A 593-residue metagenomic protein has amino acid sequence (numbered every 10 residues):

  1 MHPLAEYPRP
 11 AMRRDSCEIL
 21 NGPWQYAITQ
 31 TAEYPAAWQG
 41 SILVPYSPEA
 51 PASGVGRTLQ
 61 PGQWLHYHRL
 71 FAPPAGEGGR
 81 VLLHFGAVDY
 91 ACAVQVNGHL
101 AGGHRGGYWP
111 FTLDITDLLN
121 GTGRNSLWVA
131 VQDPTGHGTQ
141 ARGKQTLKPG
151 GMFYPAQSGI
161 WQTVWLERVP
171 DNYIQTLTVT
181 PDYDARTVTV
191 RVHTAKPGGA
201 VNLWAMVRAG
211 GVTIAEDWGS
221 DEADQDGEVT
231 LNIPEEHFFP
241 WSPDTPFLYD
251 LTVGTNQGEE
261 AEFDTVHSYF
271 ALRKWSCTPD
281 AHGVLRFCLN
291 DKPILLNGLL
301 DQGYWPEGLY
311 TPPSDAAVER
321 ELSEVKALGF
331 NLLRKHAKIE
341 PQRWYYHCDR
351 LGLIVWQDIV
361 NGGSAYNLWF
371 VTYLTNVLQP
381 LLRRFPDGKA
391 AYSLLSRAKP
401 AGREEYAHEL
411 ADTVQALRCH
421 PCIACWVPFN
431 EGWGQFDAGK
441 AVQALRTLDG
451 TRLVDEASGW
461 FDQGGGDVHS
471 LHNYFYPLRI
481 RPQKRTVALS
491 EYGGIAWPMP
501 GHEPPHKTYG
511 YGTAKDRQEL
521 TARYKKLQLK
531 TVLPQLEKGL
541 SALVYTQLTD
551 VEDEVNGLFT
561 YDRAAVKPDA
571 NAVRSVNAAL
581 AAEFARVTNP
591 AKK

Functional and structural regions predicted by a protein language model:
M1-S53, A130, P134-T139, I160 (+4 more regions): Accessory carbohydrate-binding/adhesion or oligomerization-edge regions at the termini of glycan-active proteins
E6, P10-A11, Q25-T29, R57-I174 (+5 more regions): Accessory beta-strand-rich segments of carbohydrate-active enzymes
V94-V96, R186-D221, V229: Beta-strand-rich binding/interaction modules
L113-L118, T230-P246, L529: Signal that preferentially marks extracellular ectodomain short beta-strand elements of beta-sandwich modules
S126-V129, T245-Q257: Short, aromatic- and glycine-rich surface loops/edge beta-strands on solvent-exposed regions
R168-G198, A281-R286, A579-K592: Surface beta-strand/loop "capping" patches
L177-T178, T252-V325, A579, E583-R586: N-terminal carbohydrate-binding accessory modules
L332-N577, E583-N589: Substrate-binding/catalytic cleft of secreted carbohydrate-active enzymes, primarily glycoside hydrolases
